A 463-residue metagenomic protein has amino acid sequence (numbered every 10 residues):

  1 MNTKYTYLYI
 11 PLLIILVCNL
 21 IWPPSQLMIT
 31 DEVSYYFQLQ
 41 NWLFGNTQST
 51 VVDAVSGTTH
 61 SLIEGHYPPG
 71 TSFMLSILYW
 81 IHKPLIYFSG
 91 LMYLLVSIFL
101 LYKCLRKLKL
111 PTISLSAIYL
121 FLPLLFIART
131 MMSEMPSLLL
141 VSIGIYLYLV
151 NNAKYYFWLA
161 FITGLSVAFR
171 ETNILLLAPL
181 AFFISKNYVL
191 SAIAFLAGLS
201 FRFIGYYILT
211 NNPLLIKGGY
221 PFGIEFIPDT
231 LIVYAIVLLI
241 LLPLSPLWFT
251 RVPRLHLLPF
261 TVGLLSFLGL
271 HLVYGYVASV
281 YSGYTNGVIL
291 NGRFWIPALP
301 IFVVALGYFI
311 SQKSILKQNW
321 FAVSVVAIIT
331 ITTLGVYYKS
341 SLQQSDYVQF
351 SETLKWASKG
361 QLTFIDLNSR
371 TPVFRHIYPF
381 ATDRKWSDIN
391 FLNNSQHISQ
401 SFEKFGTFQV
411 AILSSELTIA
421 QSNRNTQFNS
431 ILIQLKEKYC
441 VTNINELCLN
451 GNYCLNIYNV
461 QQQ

Functional and structural regions predicted by a protein language model:
L8-L12, F161, A192-S200, P253-L265 (+1 more regions): Signature aromatic-anchored transmembrane alpha helix within multi-pass, membrane-resident enzymes that catalyze glycan
Y9-P11, L101-P123, L138-L139: Transmembrane-helix signature of polytopic, membrane-embedded enzymes that assemble or transfer cell-envelope glycans
I29, F126-P136: Short acidic/glycine- and proline-prone juxtamembrane loop motifs at membrane-interface regions of multi-pass membrane
Y36, E134, L175, V280-K313: Hydrophobic/aromatic-rich transmembrane helices and adjacent perimembrane loops
P84-K109, I143: Transmembrane-helix motifs of polytopic, lipid-linked glycan transferases
S142, Y156-R170, L177-F182, A197: Membrane-interface alpha helices of multi-pass inner-membrane proteins
A178-P179, K186-T250, L264-G275: Membrane-lumen/periplasm interface segments of specific transmembrane helices in polyprenyl phosphate-linked
A327-Y378, W386: Membrane-embedded, lumen/periplasm-facing catalytic core of multi-pass transferases that use lipid-linked donors
